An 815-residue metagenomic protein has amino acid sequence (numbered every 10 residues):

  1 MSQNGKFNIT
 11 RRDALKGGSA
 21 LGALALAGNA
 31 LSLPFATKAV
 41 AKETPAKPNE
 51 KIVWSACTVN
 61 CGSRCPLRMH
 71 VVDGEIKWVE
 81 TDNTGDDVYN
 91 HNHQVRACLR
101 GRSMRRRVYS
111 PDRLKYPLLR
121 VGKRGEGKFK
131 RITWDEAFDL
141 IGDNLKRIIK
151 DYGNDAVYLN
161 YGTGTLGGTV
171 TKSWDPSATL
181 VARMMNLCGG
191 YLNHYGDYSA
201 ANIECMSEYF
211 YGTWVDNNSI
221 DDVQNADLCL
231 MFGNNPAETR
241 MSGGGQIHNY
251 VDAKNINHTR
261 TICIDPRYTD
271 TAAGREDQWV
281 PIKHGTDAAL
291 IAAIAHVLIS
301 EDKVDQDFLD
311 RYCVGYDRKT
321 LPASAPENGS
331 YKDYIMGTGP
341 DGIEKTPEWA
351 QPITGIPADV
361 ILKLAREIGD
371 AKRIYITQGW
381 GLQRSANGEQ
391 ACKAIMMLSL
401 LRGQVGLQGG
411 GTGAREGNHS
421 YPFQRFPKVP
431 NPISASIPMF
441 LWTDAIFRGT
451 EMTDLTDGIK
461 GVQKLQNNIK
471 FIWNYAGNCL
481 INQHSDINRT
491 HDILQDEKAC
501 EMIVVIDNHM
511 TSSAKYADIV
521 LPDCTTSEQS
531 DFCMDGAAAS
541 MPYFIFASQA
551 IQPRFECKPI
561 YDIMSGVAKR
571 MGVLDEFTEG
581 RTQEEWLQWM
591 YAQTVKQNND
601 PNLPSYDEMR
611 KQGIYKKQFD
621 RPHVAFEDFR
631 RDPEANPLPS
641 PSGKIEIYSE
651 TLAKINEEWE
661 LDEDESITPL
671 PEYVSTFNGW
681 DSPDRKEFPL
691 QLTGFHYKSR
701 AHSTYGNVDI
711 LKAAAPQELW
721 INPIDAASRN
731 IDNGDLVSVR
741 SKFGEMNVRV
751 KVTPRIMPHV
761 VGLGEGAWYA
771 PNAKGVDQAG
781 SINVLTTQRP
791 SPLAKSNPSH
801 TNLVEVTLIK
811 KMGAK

Functional and structural regions predicted by a protein language model:
S2-G5, P176-I264, A289, M396-Y516 (+2 more regions): Extended redox/cofactor-interaction regions of prokaryotic respiratory oxidoreductases
S2-K303, G329, Y334, K470 (+3 more regions): N-terminal export/assembly segments and adjacent metallocofactor-ligating motifs of anaerobic energy-metabolism
G162-T163, Y312-C313, T412-Y421, G580-Q593: A glycine-rich phosphate-binding loop feature that marks nucleotide/adenosyl-phosphate handling sites
N193-H194, V304-D307, I361, Y375-I376 (+8 more regions): Acidic/polar loop patches that form or flank catalytic/metal-binding clefts of enzymes that bind anionic ligands
R267-A371: Long, well-ordered, tryptophan-enriched scaffold segments
E327-N328, K332-R448: Active-site phosphate/pyrophosphate-binding segments
S527-P553, I563, A568-R570, V752: Glycine/threonine-rich phosphate-binding loop and adjacent beta-strand/alpha-helix elements that clamp
K558-Q612, S703-Y705, D709-W720, I724-K815: Long, contiguous, secondary-structure-rich segments that constitute the structural scaffold of globular domains
